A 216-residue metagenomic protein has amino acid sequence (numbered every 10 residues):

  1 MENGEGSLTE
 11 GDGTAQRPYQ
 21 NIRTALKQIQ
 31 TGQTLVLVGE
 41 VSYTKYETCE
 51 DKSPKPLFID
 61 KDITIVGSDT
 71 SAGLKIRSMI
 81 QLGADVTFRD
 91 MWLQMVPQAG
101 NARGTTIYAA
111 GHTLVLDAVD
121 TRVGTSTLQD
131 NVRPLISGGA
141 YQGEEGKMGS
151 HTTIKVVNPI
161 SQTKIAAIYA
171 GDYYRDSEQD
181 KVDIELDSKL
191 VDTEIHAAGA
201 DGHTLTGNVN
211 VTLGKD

Functional and structural regions predicted by a protein language model:
M1-T24, E40-V41: Right-handed parallel beta-helix/beta-solenoid
G6, Q33, T193: Acidic Asp/Glu-based divalent-cation binding sites
S7-D12, T70-K75, T121-Q129, I154-S161 (+1 more regions): Acidic Ser/Thr/Pro-rich low-complexity disordered segments that often serve as glycosylated linkers/stalks around
G32-T64, S68-M79: N-terminal extracellular ligand-recognition/capping segment immediately after the signal peptide
D60-T105, V123-N131: Right-handed parallel beta-helix/beta-spiral solenoid domain characteristic of secreted/periplasmic
Q81-L82, N101-G111, N131-D216: Predominantly extracellular/luminal carbohydrate-interaction, adhesion, and secreted-enzyme modules that are
